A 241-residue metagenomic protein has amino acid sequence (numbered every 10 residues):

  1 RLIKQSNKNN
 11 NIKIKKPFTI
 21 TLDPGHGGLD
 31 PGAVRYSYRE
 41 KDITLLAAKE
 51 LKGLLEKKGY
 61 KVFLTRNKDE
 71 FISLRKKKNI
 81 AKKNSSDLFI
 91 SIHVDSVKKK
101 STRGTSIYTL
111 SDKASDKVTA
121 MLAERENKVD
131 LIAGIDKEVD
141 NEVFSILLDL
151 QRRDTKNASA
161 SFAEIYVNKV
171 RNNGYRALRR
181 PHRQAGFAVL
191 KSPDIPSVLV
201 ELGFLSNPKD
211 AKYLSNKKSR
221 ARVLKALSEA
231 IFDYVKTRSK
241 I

Functional and structural regions predicted by a protein language model:
L2-V143, R152-E164, N172, K225: Catalytic-core regions of hydrolytic enzymes
T21, L148-I241: Active-site-adjacent mobile loop/cap segments within catalytic or ligand-binding domains
